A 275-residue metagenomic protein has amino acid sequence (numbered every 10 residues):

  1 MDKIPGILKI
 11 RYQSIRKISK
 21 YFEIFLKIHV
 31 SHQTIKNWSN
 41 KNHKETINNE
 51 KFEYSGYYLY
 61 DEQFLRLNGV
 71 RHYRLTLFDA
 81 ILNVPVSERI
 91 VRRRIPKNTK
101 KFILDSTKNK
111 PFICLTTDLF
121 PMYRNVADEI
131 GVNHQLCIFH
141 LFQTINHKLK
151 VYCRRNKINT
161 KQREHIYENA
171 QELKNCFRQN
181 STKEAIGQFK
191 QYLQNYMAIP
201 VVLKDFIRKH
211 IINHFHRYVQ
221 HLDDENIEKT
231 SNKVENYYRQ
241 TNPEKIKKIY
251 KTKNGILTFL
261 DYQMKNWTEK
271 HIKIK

Functional and structural regions predicted by a protein language model:
M1-L8: Basic, short loop/linker segments at the boundary and entry of helix-turn-helix/winged-helix-like folds
K9-I15: A short, glycine-centered helix-capping/turn motif at helix boundaries that positions DNA-contacting or catalytic
I15-K27: DNA-recognition alpha helix
F25-P121, K233: RNase H-like nuclease fold core
I113-R124, K161-K275: Acidic/histidine-rich catalytic cores and adjacent linkers of DNA breakage/strand-transfer/modification proteins
C114-N159: Conserved beta-strand -> loop -> alpha-helix junction used to position metal-binding or nucleic-acid-contacting
